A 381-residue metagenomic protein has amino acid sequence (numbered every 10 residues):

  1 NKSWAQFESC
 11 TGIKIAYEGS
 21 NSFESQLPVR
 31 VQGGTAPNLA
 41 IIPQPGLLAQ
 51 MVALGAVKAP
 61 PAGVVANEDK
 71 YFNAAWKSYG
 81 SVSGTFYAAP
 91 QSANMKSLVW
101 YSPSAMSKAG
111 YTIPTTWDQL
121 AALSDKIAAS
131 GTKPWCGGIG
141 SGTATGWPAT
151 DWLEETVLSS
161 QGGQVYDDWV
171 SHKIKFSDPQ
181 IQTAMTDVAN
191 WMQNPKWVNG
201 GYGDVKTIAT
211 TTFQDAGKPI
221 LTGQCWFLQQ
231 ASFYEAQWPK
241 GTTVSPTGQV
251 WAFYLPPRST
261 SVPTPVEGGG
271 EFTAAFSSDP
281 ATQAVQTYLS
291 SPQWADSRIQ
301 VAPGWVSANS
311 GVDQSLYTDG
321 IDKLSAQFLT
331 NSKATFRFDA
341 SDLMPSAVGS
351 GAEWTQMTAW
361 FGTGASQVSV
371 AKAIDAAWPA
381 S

Functional and structural regions predicted by a protein language model:
N1-A49, L54, A62-D69, T260 (+3 more regions): Conserved N-terminal structural module of periplasmic/extracytoplasmic solute-binding proteins
P45-S97: Hinge/lid segment of periplasmic solute-binding proteins
P61-A74, I139-T143, S159-A184, K240-P246 (+3 more regions): Short, solvent-exposed loop/beta-turn-alpha elements that line the ligand-binding surface or hinge of extracytoplasmic
Y87-Q91, A121-S177: Extracytoplasmic/periplasmic solute-binding protein
S107, T330-S381: Conserved C-terminal helix/tail region of periplasmic/extracytoplasmic solute-binding proteins
V170-K206: Glycine-centered hinge/linker elements that transmit conformational signals in sensory and ligand-binding systems
Q230-F233, P239-G304: Extracytoplasmic/periplasmic substrate-recognition and gating elements
I299-G351: Long, aromatic- and glycine/proline-rich binding clefts that accommodate carbohydrate-like moieties
